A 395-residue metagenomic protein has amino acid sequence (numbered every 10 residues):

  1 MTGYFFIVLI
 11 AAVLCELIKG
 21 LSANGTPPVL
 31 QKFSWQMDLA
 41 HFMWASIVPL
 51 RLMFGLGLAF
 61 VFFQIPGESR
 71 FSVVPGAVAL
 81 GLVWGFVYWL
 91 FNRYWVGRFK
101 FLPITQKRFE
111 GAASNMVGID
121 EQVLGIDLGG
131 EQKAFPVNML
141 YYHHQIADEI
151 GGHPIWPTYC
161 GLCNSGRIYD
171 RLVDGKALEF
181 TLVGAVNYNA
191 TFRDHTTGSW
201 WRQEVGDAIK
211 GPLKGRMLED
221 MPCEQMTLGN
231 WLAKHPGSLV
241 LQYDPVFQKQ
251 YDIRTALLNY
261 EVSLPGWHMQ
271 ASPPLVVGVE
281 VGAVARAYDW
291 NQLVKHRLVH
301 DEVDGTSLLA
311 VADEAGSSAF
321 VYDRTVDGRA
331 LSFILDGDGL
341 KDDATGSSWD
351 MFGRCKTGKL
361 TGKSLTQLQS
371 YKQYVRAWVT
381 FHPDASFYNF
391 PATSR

Functional and structural regions predicted by a protein language model:
T2-R395: Mid-to-C-terminal functional-domain signal that highlights helix-capping/loop sites within ligand-binding modules
